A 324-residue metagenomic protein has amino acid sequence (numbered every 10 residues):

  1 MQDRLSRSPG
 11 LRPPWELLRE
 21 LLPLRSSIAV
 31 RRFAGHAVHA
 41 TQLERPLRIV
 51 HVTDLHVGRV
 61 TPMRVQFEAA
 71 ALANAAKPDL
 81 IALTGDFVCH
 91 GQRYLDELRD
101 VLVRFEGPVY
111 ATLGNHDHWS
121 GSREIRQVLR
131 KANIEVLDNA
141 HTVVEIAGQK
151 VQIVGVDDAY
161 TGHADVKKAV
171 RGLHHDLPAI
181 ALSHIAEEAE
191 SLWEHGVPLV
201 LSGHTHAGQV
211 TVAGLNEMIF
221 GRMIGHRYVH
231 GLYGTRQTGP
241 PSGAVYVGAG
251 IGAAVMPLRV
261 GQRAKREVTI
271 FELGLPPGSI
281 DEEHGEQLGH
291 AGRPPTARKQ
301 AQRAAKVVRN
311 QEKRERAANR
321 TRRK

Functional and structural regions predicted by a protein language model:
M1-R48, R59, Q302-K324: Acidic, histidine-bearing metal-coordination/catalytic regions of metal-dependent phosphoesterases
L17-L24, V52-V65, V88-R93, D117-G121 (+2 more regions): Acidic/histidine-rich helix-loop elements that form or flank divalent-metal/phosphate-binding sites at the catalytic
H36-V50, I134-E135, T142-V154, G234-V245 (+1 more regions): Beta-strand-turn-beta hairpins that frame and shape the catalytic cleft of phosphate-ester-processing enzymes
V52-T53, L80-D86, V109-N115, L137-A140 (+3 more regions): Active-site neighborhood of phospho(di)ester-bond hydrolases with catalytic His/Asp-centered motifs
G58-E145: Core catalytic region of metal-dependent phosphoesterases/phosphodiesterases, especially metallo-beta-lactamase-like
F87-C89, N115-W119, T142-V144, D158-T161 (+3 more regions): Solvent-exposed loop/turn segments at secondary-structure junctions within structured extracellular/periplasmic domains
Q127, K131-I134, I146-S183, A189-S191 (+2 more regions): Binuclear metal-dependent hydrolase catalytic cores centered on His/Asp/Glu-rich metal-binding motifs
A186-T269, G278-S279: Conserved beta-sheet core of the metallophosphoesterase superfamily
